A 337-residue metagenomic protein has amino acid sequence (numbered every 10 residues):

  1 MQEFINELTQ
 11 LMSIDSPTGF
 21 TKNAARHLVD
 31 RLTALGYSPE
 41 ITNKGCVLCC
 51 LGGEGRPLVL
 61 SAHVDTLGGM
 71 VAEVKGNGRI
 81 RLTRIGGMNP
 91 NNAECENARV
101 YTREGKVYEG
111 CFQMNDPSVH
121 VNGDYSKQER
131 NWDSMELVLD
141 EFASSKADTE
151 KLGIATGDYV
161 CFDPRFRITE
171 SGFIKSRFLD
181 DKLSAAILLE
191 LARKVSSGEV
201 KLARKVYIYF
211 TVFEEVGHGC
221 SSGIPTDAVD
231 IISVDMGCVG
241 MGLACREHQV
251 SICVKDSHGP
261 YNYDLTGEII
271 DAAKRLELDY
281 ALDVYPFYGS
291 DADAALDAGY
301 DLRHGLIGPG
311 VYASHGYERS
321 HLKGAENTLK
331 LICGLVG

Functional and structural regions predicted by a protein language model:
M1-G337: N-terminal hydrophobic/helix-forming segments and targeting peptides
